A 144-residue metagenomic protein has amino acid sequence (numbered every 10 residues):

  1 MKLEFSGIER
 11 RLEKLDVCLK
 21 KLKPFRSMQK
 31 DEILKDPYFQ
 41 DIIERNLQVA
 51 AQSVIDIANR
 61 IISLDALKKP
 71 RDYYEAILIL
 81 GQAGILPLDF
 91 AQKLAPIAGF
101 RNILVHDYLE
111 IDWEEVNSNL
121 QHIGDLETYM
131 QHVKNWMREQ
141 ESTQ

Functional and structural regions predicted by a protein language model:
M1-Q144: Solvent-exposed interaction patches of small proteins and small membrane subunits
